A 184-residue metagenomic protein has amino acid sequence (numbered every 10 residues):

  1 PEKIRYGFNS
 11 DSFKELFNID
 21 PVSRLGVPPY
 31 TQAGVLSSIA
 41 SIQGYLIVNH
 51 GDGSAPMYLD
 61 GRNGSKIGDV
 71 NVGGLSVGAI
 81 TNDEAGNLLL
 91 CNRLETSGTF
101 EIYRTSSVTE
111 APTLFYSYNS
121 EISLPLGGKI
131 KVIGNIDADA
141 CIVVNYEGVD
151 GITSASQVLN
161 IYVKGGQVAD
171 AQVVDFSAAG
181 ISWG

Functional and structural regions predicted by a protein language model:
I4, R62, I102-T113, L159-A171: Short loop/turn segments immediately following beta-strands, especially the blade-tip and inter-blade linker loops
G7, F17, L46-V72: Beta-propeller domains
S12-Y30, S65-N71, A111-I122, V168-W183: A short beta-strand motif characteristic of beta-propeller blades
V22-S54: Beta-strand-rich domains and repeat architectures in extracellular enzymes and scaffolds, especially beta-propellers
Q32-S38, G73-A85, C91, N119-N135 (+1 more regions): Repeated scaffold domains used in trafficking and secretory/extracellular systems, primarily beta-propellers
Y45-N49, N87-L90, A140-V144: Conserved beta-propeller blade signature
S54-Y58, T96-T105, E147-V163: Structural motif
E101-V149: Asp-box/WD-like beta-propeller blade repeats and closely related beta-sheet repeat scaffolds
